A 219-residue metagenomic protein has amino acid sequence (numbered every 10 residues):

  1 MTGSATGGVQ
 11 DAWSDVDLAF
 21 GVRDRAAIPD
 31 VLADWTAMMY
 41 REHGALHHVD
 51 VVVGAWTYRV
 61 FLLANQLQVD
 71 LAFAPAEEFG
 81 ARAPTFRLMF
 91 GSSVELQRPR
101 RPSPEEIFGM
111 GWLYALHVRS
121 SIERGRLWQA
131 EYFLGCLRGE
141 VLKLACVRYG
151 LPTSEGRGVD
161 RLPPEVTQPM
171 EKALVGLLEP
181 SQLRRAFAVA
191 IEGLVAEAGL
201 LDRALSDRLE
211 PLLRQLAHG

Functional and structural regions predicted by a protein language model:
S4-W13, A19-L71: Metal-dependent nucleotidyltransferase catalytic core
D11-S14, R82-P84, G156-V159: Short aromatic-enriched loop/helix-cap "lid" or pocket-rim segments at secondary-structure transitions that line
A26-D30, L46-V49, M89-F90, R98-R101 (+2 more regions): Short, surface-exposed, polar/charged, turn-prone segments marking secondary-structure boundaries
E77-E106: A short, charged helix-loop
E95-G219: Conserved nucleotidyltransferase catalytic core and NTase-mimicking acidic/glycine-rich helix/loop elements in nucleic
